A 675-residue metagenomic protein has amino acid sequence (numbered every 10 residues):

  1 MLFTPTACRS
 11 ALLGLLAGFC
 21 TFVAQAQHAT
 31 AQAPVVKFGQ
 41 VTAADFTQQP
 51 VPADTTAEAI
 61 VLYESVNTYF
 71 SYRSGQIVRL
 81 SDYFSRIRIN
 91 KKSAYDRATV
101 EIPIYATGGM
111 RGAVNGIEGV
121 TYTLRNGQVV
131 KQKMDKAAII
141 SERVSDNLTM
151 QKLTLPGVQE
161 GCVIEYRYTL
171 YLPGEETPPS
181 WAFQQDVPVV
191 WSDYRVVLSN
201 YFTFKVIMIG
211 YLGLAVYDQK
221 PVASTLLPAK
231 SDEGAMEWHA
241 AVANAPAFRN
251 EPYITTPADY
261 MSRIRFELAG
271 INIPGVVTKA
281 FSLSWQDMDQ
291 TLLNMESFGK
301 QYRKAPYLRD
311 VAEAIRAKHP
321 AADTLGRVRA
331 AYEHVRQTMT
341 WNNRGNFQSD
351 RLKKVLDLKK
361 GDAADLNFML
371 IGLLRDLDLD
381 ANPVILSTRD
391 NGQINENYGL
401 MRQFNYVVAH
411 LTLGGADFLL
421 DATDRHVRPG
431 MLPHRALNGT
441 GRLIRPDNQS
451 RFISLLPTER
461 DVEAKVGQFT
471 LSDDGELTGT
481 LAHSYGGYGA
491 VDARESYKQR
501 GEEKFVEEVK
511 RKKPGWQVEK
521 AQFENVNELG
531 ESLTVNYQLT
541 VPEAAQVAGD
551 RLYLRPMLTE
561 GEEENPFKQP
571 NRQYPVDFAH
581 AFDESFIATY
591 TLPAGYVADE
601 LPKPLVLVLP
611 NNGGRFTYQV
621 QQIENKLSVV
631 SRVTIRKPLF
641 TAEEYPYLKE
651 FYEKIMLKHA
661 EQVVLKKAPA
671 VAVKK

Functional and structural regions predicted by a protein language model:
M1-R9: N-terminal secretory signal peptides that target proteins for export/translocation
T4, C20-V23, K568, Y652: Compositionally biased, low-structure terminal segments
A11-A24: Bacterial N-terminal signal peptides
H28-K675: A sensor for short, sequence-defined functional sites
